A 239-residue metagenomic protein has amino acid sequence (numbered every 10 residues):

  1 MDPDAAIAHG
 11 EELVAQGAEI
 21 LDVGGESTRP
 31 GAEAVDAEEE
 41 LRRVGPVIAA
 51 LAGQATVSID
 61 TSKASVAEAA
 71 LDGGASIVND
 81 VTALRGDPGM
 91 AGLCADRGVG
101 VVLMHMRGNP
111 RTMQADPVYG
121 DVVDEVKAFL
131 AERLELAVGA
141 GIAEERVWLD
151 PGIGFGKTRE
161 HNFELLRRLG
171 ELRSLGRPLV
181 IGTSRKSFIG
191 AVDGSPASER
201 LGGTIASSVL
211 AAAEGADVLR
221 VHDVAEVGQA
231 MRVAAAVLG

Functional and structural regions predicted by a protein language model:
M1-H9, T28-T56, T61-S65, L71-D72 (+2 more regions): Active-site-adjacent loop and "lid" segments of alpha/beta metabolic enzymes
A8-G24, E214: Catalytic domains of carbohydrate-active enzymes, especially glycoside hydrolases
V14-A15, A55, R133-R146: Phosphate/pyrophosphate-binding loops at sites that engage ATP/ADP/AMP, CoA/4′-phosphopantetheine, polyphosphate
V23, E144, G182-T183: Short, flexible segments with low predicted structural confidence
G152-G154: Short strand-loop junctions, especially beta-strand C-caps/beta-turns that link beta-sheets to coils or alpha-helices
